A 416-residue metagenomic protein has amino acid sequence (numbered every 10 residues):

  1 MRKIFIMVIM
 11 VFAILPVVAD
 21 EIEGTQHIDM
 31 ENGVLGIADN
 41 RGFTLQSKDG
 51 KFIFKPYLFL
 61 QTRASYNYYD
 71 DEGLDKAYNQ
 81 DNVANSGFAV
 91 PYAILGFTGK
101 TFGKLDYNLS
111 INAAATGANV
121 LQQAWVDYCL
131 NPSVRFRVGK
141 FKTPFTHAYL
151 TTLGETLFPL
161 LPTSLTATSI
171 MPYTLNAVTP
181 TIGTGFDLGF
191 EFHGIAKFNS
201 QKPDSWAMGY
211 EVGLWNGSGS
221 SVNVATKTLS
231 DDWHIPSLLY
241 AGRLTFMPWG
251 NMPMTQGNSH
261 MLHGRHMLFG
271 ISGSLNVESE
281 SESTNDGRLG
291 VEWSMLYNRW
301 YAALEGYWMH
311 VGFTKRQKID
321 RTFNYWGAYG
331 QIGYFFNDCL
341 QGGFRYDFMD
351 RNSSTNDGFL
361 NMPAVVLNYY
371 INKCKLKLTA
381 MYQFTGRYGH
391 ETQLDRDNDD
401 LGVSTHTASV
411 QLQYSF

Functional and structural regions predicted by a protein language model:
I4-A13: Sec-dependent N-terminal signal peptides
F12-Q61, K202, W206, F416: N-terminal periplasmic/intermembrane-space "pro-region" immediately following the signal or transit peptide
E31-V34, Q80-G87, A114-A118, P180-T184 (+5 more regions): Replace "Gram-negative outer membrane beta-barrel proteins" with "bacterial and organellar outer membrane beta-barrel
D39-N40, K76-Q80, I170-N176, T226-K227 (+3 more regions): Extracytoplasmic loops and strand-loop junctions of Gram-negative outer membrane beta-barrel proteins
G42-Y69, G73-S220, P236-N251, Q331-G343 (+2 more regions): Outer membrane beta-barrel
N67-D71, A118-V120, H147-L150, G219-V224 (+5 more regions): Outer-membrane beta-barrel proteins
L239-M247, N251, I371, L376 (+1 more regions): Outer-membrane beta-barrel "beta-signal"
R243-N352, N361, Y369: Detector for outer-membrane/organellar transmembrane beta-barrel domains, recognizing the amphipathic beta-strand
